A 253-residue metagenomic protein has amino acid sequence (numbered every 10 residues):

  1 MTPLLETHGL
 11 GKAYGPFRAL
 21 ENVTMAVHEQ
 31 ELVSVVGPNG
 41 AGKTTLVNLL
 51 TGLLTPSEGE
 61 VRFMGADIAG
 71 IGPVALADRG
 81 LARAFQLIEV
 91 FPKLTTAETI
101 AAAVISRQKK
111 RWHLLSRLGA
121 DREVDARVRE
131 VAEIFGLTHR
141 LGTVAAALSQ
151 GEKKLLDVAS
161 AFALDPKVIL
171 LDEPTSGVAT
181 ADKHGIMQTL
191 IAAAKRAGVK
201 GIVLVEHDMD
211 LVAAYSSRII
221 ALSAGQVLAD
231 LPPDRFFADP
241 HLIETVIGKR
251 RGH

Functional and structural regions predicted by a protein language model:
T2-H253: Glycine-rich phosphate-binding loops of nucleotide-dependent enzymes
